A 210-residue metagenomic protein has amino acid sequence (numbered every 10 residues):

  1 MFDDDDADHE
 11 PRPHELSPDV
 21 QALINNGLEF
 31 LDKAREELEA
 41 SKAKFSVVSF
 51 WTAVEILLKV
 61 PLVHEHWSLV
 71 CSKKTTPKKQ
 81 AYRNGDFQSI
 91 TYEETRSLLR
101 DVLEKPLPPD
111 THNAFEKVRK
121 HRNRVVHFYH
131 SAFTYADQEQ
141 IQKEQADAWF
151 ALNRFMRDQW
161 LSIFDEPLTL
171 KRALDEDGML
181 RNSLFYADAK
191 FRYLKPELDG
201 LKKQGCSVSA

Functional and structural regions predicted by a protein language model:
F2-P18, K73-Y82: Helix-loop junctions and short alpha-helical segments
F2-R12, N113, K117, F133-A210: Polyanionic, low-complexity intrinsically disordered segments
A22-D32, R119-N123: Active-site-adjacent bridging/hinge elements
L38-E39: Hydrophobic/aromatic side-chain positions at a characteristic register within alpha-helices of tetratricopeptide repeats
A43-H64: Short, hydrophobic, well-ordered secondary-structure elements
V48-E55, P106-H127: Elongated alpha-helical scaffolds
K59-V70, H127, T134-Q138: Short, solvent-exposed secondary-structure capping/transition elements
H66-H112: Flexible secondary-structure boundary motifs
